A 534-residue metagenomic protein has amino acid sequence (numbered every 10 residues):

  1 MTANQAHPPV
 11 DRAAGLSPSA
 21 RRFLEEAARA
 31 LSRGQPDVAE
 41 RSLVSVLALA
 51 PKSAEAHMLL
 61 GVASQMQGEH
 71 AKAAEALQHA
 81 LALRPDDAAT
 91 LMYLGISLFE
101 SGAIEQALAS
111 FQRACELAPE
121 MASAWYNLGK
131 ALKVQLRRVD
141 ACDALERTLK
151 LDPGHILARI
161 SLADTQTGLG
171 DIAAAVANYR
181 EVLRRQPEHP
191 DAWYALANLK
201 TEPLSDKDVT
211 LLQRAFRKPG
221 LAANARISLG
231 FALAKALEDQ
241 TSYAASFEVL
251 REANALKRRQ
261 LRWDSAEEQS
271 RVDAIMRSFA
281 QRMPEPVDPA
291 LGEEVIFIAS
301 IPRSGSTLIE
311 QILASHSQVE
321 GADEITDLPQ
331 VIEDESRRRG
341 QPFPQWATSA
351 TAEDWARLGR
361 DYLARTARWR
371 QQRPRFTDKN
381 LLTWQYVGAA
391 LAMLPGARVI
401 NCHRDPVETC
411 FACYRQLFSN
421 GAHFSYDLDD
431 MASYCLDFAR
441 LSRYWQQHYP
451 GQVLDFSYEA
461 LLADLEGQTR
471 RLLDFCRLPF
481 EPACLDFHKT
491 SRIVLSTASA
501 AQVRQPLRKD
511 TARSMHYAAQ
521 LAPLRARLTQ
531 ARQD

Functional and structural regions predicted by a protein language model:
A20-R21, A54-E55, A88-A89, I104 (+4 more regions): Helix-start (N-cap) detector for alpha-helical repeat units in TPR-like alpha-solenoids, especially tetratricopeptide
S32-R33, M66, E100, V134 (+3 more regions): Register position in tetratricopeptide repeats
L49, L83, L117, L151 (+3 more regions): Structural marker of alpha-solenoid helical repeat scaffolds
Y194-A197, V209-G220, L229-V295, F343-A352 (+3 more regions): PAPS-dependent sulfotransferases, especially Golgi type II membrane carbohydrate sulfotransferases
P289-A392: Phosphate-binding active sites in nucleotide-utilizing proteins
